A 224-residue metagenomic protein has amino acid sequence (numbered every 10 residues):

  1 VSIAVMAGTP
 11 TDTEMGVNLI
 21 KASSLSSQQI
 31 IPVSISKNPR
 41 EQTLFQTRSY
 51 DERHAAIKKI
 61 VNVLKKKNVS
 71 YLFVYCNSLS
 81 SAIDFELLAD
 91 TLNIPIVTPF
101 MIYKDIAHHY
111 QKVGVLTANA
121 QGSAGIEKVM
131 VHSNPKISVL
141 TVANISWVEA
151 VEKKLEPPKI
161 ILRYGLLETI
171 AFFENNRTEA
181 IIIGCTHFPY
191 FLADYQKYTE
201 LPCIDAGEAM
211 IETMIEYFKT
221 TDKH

Functional and structural regions predicted by a protein language model:
V1-H224: Non-catalytic structural scaffold of enzyme domains
